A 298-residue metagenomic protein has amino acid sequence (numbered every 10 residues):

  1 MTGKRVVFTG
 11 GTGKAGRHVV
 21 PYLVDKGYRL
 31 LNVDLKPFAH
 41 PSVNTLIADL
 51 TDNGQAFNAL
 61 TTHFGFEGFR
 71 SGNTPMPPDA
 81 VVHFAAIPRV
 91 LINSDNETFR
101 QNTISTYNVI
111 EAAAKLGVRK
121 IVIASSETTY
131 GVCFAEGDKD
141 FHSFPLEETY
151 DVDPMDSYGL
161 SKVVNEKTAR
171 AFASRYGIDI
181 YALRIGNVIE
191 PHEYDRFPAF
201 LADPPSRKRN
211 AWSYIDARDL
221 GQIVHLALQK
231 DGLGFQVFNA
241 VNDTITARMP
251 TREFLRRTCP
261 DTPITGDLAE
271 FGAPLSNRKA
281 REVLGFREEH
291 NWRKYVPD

Functional and structural regions predicted by a protein language model:
V6-K26: N-terminal Rossmann NAD(P)H-binding glycine-rich loop of SDR-like oxidoreductase domains
A39, L50-Q101: NAD(P)H-binding glycine-rich loop region in Rossmannoid oxidoreductase-like domains and their noncatalytic homologs
V90-L91, E127-D140, S157, V163 (+1 more regions): Conserved catalytic-site region of short-chain dehydrogenase/reductase
R100, E136-Y176, I180: Catalytic helix-loop patch of NAD(P)-dependent Rossmann-fold dehydrogenases
N108-M155: Conserved Rossmann-fold NAD(P)-dependent oxidoreductase catalytic core, especially the SDR/UDP-sugar
E148-D153, A182-I215: A conserved pocket-lining segment of Rossmann-fold NAD(P)-dependent short-chain dehydrogenase/reductase
R175-D179, E190-A202, L226-V237: Glycine/proline-rich active-site loop of Rossmann-fold NAD(P)-dependent oxidoreductases
R218-D298: C-terminal substrate-binding subdomain of Rossmann-fold SDR/epimerase-dehydratase oxidoreductases
